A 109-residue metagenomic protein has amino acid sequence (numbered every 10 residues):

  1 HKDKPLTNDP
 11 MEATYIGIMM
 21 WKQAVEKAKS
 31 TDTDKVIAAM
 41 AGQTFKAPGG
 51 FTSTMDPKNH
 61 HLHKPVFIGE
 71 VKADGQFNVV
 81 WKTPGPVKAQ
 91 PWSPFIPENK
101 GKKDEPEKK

Functional and structural regions predicted by a protein language model:
H1-K109: Extracytosolic ligand-binding ectodomains
